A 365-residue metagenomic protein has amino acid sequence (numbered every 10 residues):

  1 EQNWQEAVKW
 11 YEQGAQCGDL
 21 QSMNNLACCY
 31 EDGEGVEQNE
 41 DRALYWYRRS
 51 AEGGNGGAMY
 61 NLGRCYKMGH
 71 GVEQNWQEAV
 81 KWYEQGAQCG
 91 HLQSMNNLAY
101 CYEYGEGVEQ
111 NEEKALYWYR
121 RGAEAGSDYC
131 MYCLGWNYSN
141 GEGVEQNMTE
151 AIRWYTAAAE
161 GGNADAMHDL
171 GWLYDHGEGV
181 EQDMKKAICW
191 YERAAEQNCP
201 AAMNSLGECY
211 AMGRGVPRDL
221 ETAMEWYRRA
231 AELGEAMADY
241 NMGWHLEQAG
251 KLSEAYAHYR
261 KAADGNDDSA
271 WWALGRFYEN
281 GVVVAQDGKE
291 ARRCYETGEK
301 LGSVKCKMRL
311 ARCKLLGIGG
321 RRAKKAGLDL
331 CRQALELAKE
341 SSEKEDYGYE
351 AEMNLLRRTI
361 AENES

Functional and structural regions predicted by a protein language model:
N3, Q16-D19, D32-E34, N39 (+21 more regions): Short helix-capping/linker turns of helical repeat alpha-solenoids
G14, R49-S50, G86, R121-G122 (+6 more regions): Canonical positions in the second alpha-helix
N25-D32, M59-M68, N97-Y104, M131-N140 (+6 more regions): Hydrophobic face of amphipathic alpha-helices that form TPR/SEL1-like repeat modules and related alpha-solenoid
N204-S205, A211, P217, E221 (+5 more regions): Ankyrin-repeat and related helical/solenoid repeat scaffolds used for protein-protein interactions
E340-S365: Terminal, low-structured helical/coil segments at or just beyond the last alpha-helical repeat
